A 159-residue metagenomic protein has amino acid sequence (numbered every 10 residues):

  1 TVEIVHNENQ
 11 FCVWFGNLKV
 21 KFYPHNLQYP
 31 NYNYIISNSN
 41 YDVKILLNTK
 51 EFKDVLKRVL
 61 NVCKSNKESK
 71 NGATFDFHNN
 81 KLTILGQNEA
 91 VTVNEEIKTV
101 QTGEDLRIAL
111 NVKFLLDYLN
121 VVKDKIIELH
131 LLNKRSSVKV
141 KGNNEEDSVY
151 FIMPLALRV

Functional and structural regions predicted by a protein language model:
T1-H25, N40-V159: DNA polymerase processivity clamps
